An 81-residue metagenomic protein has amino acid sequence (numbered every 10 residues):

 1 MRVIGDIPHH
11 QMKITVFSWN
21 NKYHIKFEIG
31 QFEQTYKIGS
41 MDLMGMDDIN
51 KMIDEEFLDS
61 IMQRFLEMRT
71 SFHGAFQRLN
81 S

Functional and structural regions predicted by a protein language model:
R2-K37: N-terminal acidic leader/helix
D42-S81: Mixed-charge, Lys/Arg-enriched low-complexity segments
